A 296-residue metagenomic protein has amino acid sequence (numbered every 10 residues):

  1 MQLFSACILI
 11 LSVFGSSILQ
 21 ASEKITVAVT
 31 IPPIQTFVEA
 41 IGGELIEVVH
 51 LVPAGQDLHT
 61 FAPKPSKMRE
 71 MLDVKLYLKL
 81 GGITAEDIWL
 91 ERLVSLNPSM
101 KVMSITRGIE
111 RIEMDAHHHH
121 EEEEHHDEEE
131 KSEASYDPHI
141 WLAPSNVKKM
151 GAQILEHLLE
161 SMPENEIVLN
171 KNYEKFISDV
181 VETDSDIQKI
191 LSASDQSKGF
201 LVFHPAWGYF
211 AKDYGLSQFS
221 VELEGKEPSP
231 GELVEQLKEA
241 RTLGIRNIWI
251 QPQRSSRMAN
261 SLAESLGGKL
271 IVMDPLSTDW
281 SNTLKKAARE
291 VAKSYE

Functional and structural regions predicted by a protein language model:
Q2-S16: Bacterial N-terminal signal peptides
A21-E296: Extracytoplasmic metal-acquisition and chelation regions
